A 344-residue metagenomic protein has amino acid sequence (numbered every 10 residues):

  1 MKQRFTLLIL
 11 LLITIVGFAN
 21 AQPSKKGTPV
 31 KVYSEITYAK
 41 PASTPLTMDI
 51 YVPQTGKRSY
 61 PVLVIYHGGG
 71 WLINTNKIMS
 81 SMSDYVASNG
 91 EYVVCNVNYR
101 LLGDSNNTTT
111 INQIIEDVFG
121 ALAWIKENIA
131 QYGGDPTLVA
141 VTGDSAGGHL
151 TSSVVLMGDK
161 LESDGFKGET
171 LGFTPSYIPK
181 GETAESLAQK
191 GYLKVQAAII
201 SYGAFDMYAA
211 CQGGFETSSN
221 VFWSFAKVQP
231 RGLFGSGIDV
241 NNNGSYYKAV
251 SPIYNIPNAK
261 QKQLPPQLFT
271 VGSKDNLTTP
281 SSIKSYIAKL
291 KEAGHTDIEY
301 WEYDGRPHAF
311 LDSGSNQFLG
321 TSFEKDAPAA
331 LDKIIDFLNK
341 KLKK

Functional and structural regions predicted by a protein language model:
M1-K26: Bacterial Sec-dependent N-terminal signal peptides
Q22-K344: Alpha/beta-hydrolase superfamily serine-hydrolase fold, recognizing
